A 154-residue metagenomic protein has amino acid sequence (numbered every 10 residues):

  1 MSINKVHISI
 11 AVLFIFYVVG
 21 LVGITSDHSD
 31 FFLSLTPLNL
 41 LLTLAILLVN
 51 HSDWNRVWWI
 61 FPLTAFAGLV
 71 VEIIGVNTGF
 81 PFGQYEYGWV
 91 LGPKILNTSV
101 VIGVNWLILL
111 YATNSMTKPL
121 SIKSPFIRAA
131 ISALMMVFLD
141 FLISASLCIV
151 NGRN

Functional and structural regions predicted by a protein language model:
M1-N154: Aromatic-rich, lipid-facing transmembrane alpha helices and their immediate juxtamembrane interface loops in integral
